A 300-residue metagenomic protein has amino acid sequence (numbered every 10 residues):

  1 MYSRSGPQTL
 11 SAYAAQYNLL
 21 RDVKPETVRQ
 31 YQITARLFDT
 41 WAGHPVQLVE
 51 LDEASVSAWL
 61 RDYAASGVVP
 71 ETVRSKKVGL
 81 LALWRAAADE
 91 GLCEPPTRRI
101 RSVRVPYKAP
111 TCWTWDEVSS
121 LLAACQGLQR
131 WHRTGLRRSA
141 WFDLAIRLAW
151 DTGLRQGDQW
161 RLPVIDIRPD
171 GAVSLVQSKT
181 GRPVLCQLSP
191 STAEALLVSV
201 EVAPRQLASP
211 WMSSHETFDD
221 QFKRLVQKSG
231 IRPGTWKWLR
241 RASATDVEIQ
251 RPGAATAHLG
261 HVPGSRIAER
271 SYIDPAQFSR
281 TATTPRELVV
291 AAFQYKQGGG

Functional and structural regions predicted by a protein language model:
Y2-R4, V202-P204, R266-I267, S279-G300: C-terminal secondary-structure termini that scaffold catalytic or DNA-interacting sites
A15-E26, A35-A109, A124-T134, K228: N-terminal core-binding DNA-recognition domain of tyrosine recombinases/integrases
V49, C93-P95, V105-Q126, T180-P190 (+2 more regions): DNA breakage-rejoining catalytic core of tyrosine-based enzymes
V103-T111, W115-Q156, W160: Basic, Lys/Arg- and aromatic-enriched nucleic-acid-binding interface segment
C112, Q177-T180, L259-E287: Catalytic-site neighborhood detector that most strongly recognizes the C-terminal catalytic loop/helix of tyrosine
T152-G157, R161-L196, P263: Conserved tyrosine-mediated DNA breakage-rejoining catalytic core shared by Y-recombinases
D166-D170, P233, Q250-I273: Short, polar N-cap/turn motifs at the start of nucleic acid-interacting alpha helices
Q187-R232, D246-R251: Active-site/catalytic core of tyrosine-dependent DNA strand-transfer enzymes
